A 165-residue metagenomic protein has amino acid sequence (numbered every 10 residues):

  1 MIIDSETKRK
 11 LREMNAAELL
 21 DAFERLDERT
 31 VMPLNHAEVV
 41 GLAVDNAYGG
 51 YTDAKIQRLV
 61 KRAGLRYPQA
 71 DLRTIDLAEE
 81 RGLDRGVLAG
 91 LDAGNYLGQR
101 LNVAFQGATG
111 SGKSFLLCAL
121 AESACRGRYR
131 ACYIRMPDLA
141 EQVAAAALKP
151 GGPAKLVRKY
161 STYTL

Functional and structural regions predicted by a protein language model:
R12-P68: Interdomain "pre-motor" coupling segment immediately N-terminal to P-loop NTPase/helicase cores
A70-G94: N-terminal pre-Walker A segment at the start of P-loop NTPase domains
R81-L88, A131-S161: Short glycine-rich substrate-engagement loop in P-loop NTPases that contacts/grips substrate
N95-G98, A124-R126, R158-S161: Conserved catalytic network of the ASCE P-loop NTPase/AAA+ motor domain
R100-L116: Walker A/P-loop nucleotide-binding motif
N102-A104, A131, L165: Residue-level preference for the first positions of well-ordered beta-strands
E122-I134: Post-Walker A helix-loop "phosphate-sensing" segment adjacent to the P-loop in P-loop NTPases
